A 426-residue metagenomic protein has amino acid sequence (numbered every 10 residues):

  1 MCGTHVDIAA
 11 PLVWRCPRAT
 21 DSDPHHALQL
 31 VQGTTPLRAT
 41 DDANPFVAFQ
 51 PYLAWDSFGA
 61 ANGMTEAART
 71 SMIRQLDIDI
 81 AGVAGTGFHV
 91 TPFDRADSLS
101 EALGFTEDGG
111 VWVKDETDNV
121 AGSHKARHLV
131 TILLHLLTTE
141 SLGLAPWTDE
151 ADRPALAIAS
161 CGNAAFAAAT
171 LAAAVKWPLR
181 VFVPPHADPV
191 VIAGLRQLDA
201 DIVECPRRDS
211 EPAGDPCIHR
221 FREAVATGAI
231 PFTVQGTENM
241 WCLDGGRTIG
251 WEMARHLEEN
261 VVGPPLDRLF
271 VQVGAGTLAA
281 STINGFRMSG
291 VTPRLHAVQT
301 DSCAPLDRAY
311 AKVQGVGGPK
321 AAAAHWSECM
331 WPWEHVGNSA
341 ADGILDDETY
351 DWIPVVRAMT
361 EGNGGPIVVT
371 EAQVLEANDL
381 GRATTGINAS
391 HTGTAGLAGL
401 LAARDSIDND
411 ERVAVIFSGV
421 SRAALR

Functional and structural regions predicted by a protein language model:
M1-I78: N-terminal juxtadomain amphipathic helix that follows a signal peptide/anchor or precedes a small N-terminal auxiliary
D56-A145: Positively charged, low-complexity intrinsically disordered leader regions
A126-I132, A157-V175, D188-I192, L243 (+4 more regions): Short glycine/serine/threonine-rich phosphate/pyrophosphate-binding segments that cradle anionic phosphate groups
L142-P184, P265-L278, L295, V413-F417: A short, small-residue-rich loop immediately preceding and capping a beta-strand
E150-I158, A164-R222, D307-V313, L425-R426: Active-site-proximal loop->helix
D199, R207-V234, M288-N388: Active-site/ligand-binding loops adjacent to catalytic centers
H219-S289, L375-G381: Active-site/ligand-binding-proximal alpha/beta "capping" segment
A398-R426: Catalytic phosphate/nucleotide-handling subdomain of diverse soluble enzymes
